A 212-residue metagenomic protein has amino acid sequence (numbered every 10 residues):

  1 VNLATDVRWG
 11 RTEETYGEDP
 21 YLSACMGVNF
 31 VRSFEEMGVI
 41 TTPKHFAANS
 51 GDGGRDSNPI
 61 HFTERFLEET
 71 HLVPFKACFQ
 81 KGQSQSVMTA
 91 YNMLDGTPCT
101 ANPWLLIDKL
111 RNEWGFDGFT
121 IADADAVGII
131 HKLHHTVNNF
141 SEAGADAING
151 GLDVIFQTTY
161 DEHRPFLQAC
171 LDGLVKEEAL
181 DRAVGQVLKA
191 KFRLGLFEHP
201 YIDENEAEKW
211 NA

Functional and structural regions predicted by a protein language model:
V1-A212: Glycoside hydrolase catalytic-domain context in secreted enzymes
